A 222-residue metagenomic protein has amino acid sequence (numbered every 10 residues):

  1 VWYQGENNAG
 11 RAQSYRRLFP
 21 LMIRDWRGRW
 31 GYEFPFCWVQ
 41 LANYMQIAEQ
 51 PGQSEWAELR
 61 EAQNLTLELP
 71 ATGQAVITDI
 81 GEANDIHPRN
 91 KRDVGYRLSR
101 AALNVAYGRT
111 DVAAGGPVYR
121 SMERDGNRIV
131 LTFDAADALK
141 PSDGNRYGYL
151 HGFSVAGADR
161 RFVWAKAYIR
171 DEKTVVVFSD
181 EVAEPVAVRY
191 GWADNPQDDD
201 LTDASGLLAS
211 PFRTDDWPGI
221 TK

Functional and structural regions predicted by a protein language model:
V1-K222: Cell-envelope and extracellular/periplasmic
